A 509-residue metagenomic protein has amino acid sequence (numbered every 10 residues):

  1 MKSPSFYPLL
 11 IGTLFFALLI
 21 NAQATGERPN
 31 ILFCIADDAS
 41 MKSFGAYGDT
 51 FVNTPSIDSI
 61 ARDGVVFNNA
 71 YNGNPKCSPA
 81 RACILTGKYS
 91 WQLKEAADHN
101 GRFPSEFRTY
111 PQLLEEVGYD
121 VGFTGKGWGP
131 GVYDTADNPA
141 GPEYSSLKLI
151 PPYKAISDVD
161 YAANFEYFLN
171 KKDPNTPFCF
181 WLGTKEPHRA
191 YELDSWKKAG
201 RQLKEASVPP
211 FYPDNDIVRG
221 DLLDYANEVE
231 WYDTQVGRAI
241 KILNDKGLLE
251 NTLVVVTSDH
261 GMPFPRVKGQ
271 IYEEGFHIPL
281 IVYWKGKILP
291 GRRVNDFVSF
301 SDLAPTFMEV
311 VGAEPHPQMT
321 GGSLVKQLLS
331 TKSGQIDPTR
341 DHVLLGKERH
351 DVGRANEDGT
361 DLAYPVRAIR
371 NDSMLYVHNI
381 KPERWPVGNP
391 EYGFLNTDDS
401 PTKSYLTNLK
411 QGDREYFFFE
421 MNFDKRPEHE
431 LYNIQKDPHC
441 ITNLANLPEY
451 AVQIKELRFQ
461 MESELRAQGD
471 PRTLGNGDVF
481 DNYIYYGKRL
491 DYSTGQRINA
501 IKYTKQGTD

Functional and structural regions predicted by a protein language model:
K2-S5, I20-E430, P438-F459, S463 (+2 more regions): Formylglycine-dependent sulfatase
P8-L19: Bacterial N-terminal signal peptides
R466-G469: Short arginine-rich
L474-G487: Short, charged, surface-exposed hinge/linker loops at domain edges that act as mobile lids or interdomain connectors
